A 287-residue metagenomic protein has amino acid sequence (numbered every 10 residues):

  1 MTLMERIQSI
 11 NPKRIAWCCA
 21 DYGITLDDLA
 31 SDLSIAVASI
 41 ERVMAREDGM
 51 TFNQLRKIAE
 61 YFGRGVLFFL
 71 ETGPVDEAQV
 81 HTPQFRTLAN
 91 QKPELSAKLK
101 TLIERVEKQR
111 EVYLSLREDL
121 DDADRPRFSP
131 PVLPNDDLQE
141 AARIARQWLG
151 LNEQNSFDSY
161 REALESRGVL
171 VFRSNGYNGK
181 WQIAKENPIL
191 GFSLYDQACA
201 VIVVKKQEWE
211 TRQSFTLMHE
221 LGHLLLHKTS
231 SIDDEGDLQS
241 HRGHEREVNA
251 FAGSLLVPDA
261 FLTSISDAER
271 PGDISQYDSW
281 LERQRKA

Functional and structural regions predicted by a protein language model:
M1-A287: Short juxta-domain linker segments that transition from a proline/glycine-rich, charged coil into a short amphipathic
